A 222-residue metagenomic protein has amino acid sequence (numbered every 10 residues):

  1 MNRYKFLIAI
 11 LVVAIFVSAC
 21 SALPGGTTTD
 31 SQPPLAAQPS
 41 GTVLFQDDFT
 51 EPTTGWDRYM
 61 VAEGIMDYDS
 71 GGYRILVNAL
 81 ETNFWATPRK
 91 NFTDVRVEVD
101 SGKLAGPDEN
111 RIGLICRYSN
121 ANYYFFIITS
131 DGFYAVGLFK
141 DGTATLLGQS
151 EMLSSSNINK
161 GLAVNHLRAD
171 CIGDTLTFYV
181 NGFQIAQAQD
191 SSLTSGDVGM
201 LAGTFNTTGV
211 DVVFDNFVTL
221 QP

Functional and structural regions predicted by a protein language model:
V17-A19: C-terminal motif of bacterial Sec signal peptides marking the signal peptidase cleavage site
S21-P24: Bacterial signal peptide processing site
P34-M60, D215: Extracellular carbohydrate-recognition regions
P52-E81: Extracellular glycan-recognition surfaces and repeat-rich motifs
V77-D141: Secretory/extracellular carbohydrate-interaction modules and structurally similar beta-sandwich "look-alikes"
A163-T177: Localized edge beta-strand/strand-to-loop motifs within extracellular or lumenal beta-rich domains
Y179-F183: Short strand-turn-strand beta-turns centered on an Asx-Gly dipeptide
A188-N216: Flexible glycan-contacting loops in extracellular carbohydrate-active proteins
